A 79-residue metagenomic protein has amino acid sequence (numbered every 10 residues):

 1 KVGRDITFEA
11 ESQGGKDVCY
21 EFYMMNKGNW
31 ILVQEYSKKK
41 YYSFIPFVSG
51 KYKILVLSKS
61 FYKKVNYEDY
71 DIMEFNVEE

Functional and structural regions predicted by a protein language model:
K1-R4: Short, solvent-exposed loop/linker segments at the N-terminal edge of repeated beta-sheet extracellular domains
F8-S12: Aromatic/hydrophobic beta-strand junction motif of beta-rich domains
G14-E21: Solvent-exposed loop segments of extracellular immunoglobulin-like
L32-K38: Short beta-strand segments within Ig-like beta-sandwich modules, predominantly Fibronectin type-III
K40-F44: Short strand-edge motifs at loop-to-beta-strand transitions and within beta-strands of extracellular beta-rich domains
I45-Y52: Surface-exposed, short loops/turns at beta-strand junctions within beta-sandwich domains
K59-N66: Short, solvent-exposed loop/turn segments at the edges of extracellular beta-sandwich modules
